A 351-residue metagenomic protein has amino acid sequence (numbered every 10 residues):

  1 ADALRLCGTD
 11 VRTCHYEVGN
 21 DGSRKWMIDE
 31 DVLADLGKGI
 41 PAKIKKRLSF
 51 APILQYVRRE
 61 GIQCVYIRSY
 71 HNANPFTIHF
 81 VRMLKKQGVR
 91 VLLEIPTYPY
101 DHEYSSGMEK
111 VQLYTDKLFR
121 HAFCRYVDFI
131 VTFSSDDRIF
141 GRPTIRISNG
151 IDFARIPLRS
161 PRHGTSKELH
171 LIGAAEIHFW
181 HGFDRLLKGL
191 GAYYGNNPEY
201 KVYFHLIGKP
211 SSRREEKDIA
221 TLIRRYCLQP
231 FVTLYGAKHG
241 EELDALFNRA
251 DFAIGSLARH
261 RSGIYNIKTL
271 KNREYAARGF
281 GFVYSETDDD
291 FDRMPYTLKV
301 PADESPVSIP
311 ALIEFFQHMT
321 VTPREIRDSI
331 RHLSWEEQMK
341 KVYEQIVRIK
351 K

Functional and structural regions predicted by a protein language model:
A1-N20, E60: N-terminal subdomain of nucleotide-sugar transferases
D2, A51, P75, H79-Q87 (+3 more regions): Membrane-proximal helix-turn-helix segments that form the acceptor-binding/catalytic region of lipid-linked
L54-P75, V89-L92: Short N-terminal targeting/anchoring amphipathic segment
N72, H181, E241-L243, A253-A276 (+1 more regions): Nucleotide-sugar-dependent
K117-R159: Donor nucleotide-sugar binding/catalytic pocket of nucleotide-sugar-dependent glycosyltransferases
R162-L190, F204-H205: Conserved donor-binding/catalytic core segment of Leloir-type glycosyltransferases
G208, E216-E242, R249-F252: Nucleotide-activated donor-binding/catalytic signature segment of Leloir-type glycosyltransferases, i.e., the conserved
D303-V307, E314-K350: A charged, aromatic-enriched C-terminal amphipathic alpha-helix characteristic of glycosyltransferases across folds
